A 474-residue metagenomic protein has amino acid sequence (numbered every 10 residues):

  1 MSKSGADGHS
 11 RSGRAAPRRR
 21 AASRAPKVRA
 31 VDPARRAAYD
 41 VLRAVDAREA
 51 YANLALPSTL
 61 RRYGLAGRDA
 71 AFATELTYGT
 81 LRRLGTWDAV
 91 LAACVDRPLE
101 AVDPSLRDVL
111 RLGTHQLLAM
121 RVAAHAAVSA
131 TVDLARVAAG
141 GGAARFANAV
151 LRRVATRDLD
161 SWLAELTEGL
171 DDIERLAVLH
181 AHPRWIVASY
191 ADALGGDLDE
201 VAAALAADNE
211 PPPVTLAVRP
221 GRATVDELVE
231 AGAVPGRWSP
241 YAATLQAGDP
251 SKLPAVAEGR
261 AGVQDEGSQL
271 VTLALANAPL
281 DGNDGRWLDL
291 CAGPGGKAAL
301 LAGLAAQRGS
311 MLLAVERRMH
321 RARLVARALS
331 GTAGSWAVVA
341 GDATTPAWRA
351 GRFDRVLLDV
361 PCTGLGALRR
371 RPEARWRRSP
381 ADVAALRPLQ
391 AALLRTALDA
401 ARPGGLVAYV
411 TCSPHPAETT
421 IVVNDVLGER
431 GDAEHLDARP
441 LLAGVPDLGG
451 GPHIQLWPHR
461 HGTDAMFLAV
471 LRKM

Functional and structural regions predicted by a protein language model:
M1-M474: S-adenosylmethionine
